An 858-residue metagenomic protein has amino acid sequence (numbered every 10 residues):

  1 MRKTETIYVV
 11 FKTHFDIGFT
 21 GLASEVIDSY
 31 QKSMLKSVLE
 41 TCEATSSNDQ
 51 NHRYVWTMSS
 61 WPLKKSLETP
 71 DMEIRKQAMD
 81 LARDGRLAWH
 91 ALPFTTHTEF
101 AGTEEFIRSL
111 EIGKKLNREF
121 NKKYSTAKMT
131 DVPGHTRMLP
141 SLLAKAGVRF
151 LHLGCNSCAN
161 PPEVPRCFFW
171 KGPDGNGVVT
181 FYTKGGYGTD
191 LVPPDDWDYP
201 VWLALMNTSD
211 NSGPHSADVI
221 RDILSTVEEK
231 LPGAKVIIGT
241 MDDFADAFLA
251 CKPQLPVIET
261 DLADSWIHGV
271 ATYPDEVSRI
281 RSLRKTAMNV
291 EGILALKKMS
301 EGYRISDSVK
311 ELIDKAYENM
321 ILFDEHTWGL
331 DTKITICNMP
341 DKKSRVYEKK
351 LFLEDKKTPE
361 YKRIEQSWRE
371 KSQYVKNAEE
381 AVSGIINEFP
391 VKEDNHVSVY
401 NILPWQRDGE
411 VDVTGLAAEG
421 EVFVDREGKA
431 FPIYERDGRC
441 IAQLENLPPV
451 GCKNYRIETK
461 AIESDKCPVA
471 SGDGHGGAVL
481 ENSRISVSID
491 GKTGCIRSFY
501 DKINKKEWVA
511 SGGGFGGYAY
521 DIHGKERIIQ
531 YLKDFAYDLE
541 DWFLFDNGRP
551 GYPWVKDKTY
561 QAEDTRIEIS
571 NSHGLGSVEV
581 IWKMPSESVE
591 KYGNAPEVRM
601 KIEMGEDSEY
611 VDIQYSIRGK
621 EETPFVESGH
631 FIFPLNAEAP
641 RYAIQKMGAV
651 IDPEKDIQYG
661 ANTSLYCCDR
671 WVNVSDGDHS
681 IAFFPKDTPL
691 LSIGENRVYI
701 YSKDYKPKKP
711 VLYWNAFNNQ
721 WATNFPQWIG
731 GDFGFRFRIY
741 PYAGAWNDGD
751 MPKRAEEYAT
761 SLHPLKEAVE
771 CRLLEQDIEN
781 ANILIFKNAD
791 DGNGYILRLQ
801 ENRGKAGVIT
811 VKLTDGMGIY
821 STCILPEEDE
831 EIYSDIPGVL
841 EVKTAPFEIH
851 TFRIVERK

Functional and structural regions predicted by a protein language model:
M1-A101, R108, L116-R118, V270 (+4 more regions): N-terminal catalytic cores of secreted or lumenal carbohydrate-active enzymes
M1-Y8, I17, L294-E419, R426 (+3 more regions): Histidine-centered catalytic/metal-binding microenvironments
V55-L63, A144, C155-N160, V164-F169 (+4 more regions): C-terminal domain-boundary segment and adjacent tail
E73-A91, P140-N160, F169-F181: Acidic, His- and aromatic-enriched active-site or binding-groove loops in soluble protein domains that engage sugars
H97-L116, V178, Y182-D196: Alpha-helical scaffold elements lining the catalytic groove of polysaccharide deacetylases
I107-K145, P193-N207: CE4/NodB-like, metal-dependent polysaccharide N-deacetylase domain that modifies extracellular/periplasmic N-acetylated
L139-A144, C158, V164-C167, Y182 (+3 more regions): C-terminal (or distal) subdomains of carbohydrate-active enzymes
D243-K357, Y705-G749: Aromatic/acidic polysaccharide-binding cleft in carbohydrate-active enzymes
